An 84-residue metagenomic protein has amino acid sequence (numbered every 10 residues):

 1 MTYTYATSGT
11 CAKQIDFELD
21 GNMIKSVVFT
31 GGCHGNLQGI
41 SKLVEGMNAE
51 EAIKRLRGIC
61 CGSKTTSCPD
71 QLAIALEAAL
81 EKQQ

Functional and structural regions predicted by a protein language model:
M1-T4: Short, hydrophobic/aromatic-rich segments at coil-to-beta transitions
A6-Q14, L19, M23-Q84: Active-site- and interface-proximal helix/loop "cap" or "latch" segments in soluble metabolic and energy-transducing
